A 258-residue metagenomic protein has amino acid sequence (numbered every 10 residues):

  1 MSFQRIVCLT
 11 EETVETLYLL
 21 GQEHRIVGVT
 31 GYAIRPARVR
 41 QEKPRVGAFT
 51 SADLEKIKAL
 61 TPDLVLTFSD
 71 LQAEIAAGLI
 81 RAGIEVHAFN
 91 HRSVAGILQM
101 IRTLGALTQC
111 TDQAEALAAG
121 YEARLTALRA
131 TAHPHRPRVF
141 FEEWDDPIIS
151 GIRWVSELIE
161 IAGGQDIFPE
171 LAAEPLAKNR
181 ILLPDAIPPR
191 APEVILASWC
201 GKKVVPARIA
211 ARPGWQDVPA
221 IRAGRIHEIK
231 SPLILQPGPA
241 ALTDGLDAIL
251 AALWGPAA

Functional and structural regions predicted by a protein language model:
M1-A258: N-terminal ligand-binding lobe of clamshell/alpha-beta domains
